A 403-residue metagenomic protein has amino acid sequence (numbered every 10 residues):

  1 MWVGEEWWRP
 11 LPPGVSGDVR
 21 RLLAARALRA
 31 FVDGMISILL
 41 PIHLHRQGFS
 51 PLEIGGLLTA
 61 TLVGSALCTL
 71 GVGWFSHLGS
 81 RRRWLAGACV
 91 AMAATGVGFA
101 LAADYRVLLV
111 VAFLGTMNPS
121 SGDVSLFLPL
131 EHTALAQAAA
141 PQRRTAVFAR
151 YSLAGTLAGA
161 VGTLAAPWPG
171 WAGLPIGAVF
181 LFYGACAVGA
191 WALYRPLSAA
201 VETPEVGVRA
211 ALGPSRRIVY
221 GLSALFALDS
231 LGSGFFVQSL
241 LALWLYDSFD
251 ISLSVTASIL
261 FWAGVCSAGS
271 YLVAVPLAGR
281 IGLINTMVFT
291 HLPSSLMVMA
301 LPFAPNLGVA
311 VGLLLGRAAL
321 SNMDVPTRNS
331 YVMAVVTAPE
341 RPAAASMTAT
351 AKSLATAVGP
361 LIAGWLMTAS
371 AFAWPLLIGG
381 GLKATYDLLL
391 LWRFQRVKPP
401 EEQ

Functional and structural regions predicted by a protein language model:
P12-V63, I218-F226, S230-L260: Helix-loop boundary and gating motifs at the non-cytosolic
A27, T95, Y105-L126, V309-M323: Hydrophobic core of transmembrane alpha-helices in multi-pass small-molecule transporters, especially MFS/SLC-type
P41-R46, G159-V179, L243, D247-S248 (+1 more regions): Transmembrane alpha-helix termini and helix-breaking/packing motifs in multi-pass membrane transporters
L67-A103: Conserved MFS/SLC helix-loop-helix module at the cytosolic interface between two early adjacent transmembrane helices
C68-S80, G170, S270-L283, M367-T368: Helix-to-loop junctions at the C-terminal end of transmembrane segments in multipass secondary transporters
R83-G98, N285-A300, G380: Structural signature of the two symmetry-related core transmembrane helices
A146-P167, A351-G359: Glycine-rich segments within core transmembrane alpha-helices of 12-TM secondary carriers
G162, A166, G184-P204, Y386-F394: C-terminal membrane-cytosol helix-exit motif in multi-pass small-molecule transporters
